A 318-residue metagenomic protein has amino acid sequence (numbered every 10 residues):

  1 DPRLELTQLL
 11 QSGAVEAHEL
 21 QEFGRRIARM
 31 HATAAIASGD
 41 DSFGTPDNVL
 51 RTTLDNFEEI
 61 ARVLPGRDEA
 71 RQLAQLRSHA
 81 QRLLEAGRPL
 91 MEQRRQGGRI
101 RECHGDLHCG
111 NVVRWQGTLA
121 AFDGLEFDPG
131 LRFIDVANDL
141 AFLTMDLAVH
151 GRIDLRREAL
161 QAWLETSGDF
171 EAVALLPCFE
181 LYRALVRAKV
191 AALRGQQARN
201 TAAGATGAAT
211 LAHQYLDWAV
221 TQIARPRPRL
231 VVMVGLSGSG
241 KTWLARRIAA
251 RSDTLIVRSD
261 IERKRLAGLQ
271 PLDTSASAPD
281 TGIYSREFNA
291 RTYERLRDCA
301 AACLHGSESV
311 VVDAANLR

Functional and structural regions predicted by a protein language model:
R3-C109, V113-R229: ATP-dependent phospho-/nucleotidyl transfer catalytic cores
V231-M233, S259: Hydrophobic anchor at the beta1->P-loop junction of P-loop NTPases
L236-S237: The conserved Walker
G240: Conserved glycine(s) of the Walker
W243: Conserved Walker
R246-E308: Conserved substrate/cofactor phosphate-moiety recognition/catalytic segment in nucleotide-dependent phosphotransferases
L304, N316-R318: ATP-dependent NMP and nucleoside kinases share a basic, alpha-helical "lid"
V310-D313: Short catalytic-loop micro-motif centered on adjacent basic/acidic residues
